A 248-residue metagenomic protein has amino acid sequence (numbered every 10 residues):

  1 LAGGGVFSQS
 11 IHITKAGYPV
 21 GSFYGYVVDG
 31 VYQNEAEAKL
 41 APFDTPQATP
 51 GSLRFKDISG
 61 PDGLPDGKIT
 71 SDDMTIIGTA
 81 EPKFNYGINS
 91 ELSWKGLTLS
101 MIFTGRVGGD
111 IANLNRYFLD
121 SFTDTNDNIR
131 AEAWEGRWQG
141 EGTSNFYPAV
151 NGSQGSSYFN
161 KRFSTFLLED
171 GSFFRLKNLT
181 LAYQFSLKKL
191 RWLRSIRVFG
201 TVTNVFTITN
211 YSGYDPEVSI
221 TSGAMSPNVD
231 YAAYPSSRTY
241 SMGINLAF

Functional and structural regions predicted by a protein language model:
L1-A80, D120, T203-V205, N210: Conserved small-residue
G4-Q33, A38, D127, A133 (+2 more regions): C-terminal beta-signal and terminal closure region of outer-membrane beta-barrel proteins
Q9, K68-I76, E81, D127-W134 (+2 more regions): Extracytoplasmic loops and strand-loop junctions of Gram-negative outer membrane beta-barrel proteins
S22, R106-R197, V202-T203: Extracytoplasmic gating/loop element in the C-terminal half of outer-membrane beta-barrel translocons and assembly
P82-Y86, S172-K177, S236-Y240: Residues that define the transmembrane beta-barrel architecture of outer-membrane proteins
S93, T104-R106, T201-V205, A247: Outer-membrane beta-barrel pore domains and translocons
G96-M101, K188-K189: Repeated loop/turn-to-beta-strand initiation elements of outer-membrane beta-barrel proteins
M101, V198-G200, I244: Membrane-embedded beta-strand positions of outer-membrane beta-barrel proteins
